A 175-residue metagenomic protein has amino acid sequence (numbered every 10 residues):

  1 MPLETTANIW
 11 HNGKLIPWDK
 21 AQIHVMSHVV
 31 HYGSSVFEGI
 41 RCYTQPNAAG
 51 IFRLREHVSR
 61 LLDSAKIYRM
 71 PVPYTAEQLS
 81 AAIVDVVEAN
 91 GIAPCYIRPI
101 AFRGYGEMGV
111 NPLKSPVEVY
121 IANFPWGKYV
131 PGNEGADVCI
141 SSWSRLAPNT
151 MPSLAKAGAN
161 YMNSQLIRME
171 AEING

Functional and structural regions predicted by a protein language model:
M1-Y74, Q78-D85, V110-G175: Helix-start/capping segments and mature chain N-termini
L79-P94, I100-E107, F124: Short, acidic/charged, Gly/Pro-enriched secondary-structure junctions
